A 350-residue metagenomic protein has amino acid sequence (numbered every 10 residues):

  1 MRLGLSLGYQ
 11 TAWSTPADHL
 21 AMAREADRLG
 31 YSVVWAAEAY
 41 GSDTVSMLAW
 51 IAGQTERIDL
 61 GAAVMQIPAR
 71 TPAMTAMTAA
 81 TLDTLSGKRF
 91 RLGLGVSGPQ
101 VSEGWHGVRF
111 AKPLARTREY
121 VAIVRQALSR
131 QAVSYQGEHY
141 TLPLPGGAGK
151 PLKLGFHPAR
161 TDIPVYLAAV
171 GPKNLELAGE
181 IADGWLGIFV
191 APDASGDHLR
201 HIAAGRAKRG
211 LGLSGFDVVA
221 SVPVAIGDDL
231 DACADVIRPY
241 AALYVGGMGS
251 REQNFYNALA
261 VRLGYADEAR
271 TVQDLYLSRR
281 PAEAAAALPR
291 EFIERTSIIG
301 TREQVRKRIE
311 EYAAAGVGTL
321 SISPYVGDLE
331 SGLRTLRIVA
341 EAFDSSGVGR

Functional and structural regions predicted by a protein language model:
M1-A62, I163: N-terminal beta1-alpha1-beta2 module of alpha/beta enzyme domains
L3-A17, M65-P72, R160-V170, V224-G227 (+1 more regions): Active-site mouth loops of central-metabolism enzymes
L3-L7, V34-A36, L60-A63, F90-L94 (+4 more regions): Hydrophobic faces of well-ordered beta-strands that scaffold small-molecule active sites in alpha/beta enzyme cores
W13-E25, T78, A169-E180, I237 (+1 more regions): Short, acidic/polar
G30, I51, L82, V124 (+5 more regions): Conserved, mostly hydrophobic/aromatic
V45-M65, R116, Y120, K208 (+1 more regions): Alpha-helix-loop-beta-strand connector modules within alpha/beta enzyme cores
L48-D59, A79-F90, G179, G210-L213 (+1 more regions): Acidic (Asp/Glu)-rich catalytic clusters
A111-F156, S195-G196, R200-A314, G347-G349: An alpha-helical appendage that flanks or caps ligand/catalytic pockets
